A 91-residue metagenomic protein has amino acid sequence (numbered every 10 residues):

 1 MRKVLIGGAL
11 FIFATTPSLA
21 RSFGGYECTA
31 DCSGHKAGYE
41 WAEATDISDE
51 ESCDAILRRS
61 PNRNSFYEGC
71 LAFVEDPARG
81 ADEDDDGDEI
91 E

Functional and structural regions predicted by a protein language model:
V4-A14: Sec-dependent N-terminal signal peptides
T16-A20: Sec/Tat signal peptide C-region and signal peptidase I cleavage site
R21-E91: Post-signal/leader-peptide non-cytosolic segments of secretory proteins
